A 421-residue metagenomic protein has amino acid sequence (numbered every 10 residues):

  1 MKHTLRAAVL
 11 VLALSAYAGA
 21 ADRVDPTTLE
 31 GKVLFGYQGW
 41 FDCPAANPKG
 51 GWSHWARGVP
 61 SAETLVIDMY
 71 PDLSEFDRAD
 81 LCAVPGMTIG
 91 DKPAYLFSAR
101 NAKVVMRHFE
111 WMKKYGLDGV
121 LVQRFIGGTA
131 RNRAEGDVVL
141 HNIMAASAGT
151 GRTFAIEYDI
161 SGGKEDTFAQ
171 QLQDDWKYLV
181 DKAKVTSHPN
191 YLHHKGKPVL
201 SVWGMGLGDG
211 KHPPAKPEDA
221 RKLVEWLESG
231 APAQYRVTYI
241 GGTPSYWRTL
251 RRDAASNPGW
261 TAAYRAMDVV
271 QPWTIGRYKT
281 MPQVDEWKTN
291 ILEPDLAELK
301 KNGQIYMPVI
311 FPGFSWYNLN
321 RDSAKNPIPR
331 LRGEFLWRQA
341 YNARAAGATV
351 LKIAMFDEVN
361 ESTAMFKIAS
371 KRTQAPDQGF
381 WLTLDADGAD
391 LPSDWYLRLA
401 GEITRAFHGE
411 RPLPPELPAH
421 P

Functional and structural regions predicted by a protein language model:
M1-H3: N-terminal secretory signal peptides that target proteins for export/translocation
R6-A18: Hydrophobic helical h-region of N-terminal Sec-dependent signal peptides in bacterial secretory/periplasmic proteins
A21-P421: Glycan-processing catalytic domains of CAZymes
